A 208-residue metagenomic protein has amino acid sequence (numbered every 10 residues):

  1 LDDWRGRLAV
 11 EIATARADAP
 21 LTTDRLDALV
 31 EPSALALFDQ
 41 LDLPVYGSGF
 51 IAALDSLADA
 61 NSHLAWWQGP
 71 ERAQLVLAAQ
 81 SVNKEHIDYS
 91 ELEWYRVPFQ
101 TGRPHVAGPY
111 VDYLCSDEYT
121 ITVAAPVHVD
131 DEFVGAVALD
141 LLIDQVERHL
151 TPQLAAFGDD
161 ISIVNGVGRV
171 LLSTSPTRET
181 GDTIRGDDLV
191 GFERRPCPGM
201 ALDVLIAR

Functional and structural regions predicted by a protein language model:
L1-T22, Y119-T120: Juxtamembrane extracytoplasmic/periplasmic/luminal helical "stalk" adjacent to the first N-terminal
D2, T23-F38, E147-T151: Short amphipathic alpha-helical segments
S33, S90-C115, I143-L154: Short, basic/aromatic recognition patches
D42-T101, L172-T174: Extracellular/periplasmic ligand-sensing ectodomains of membrane signal-transduction proteins
S116-L150, V204-A207: Conserved beta-strands of PAS-like sensory domains
L141-R169: Solvent-exposed, extracytoplasmic
P176-R208: Extracellular/periplasmic juxtamembrane segments that couple receptor/chemosensory ectodomains to their
